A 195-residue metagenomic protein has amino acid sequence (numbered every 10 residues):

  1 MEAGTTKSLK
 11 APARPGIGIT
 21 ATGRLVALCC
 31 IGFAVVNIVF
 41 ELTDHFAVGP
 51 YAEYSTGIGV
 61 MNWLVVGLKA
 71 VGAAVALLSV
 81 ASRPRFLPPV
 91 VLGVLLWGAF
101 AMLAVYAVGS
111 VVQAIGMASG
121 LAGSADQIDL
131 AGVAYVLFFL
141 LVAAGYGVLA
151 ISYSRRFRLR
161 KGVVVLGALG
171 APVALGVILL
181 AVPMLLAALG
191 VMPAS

Functional and structural regions predicted by a protein language model:
M1-T20, P193-S195: Actinobacteria-biased recognition of intrinsically disordered, low-complexity terminal regions
E2, L64-A76, A134-I151: Hydrophobic cores of alpha-helical transmembrane segments in multi-pass inner/ER membrane proteins, independent
A11-T22, V75-L92, A144-L166: Cytoplasmic membrane-interface segments at the C-terminal ends of transmembrane helices
I31-H45, L179-A181: Alpha-helical transmembrane segments of multi-pass membrane proteins
L42-I58, A114-L130, L185-S195: Membrane-interface interhelical loops and short amphipathic "cap" helices that link adjacent transmembrane segments
G59-V80, W97-A101: Core segments of alpha-helical transmembrane spans in multipass integral membrane proteins
P89, V105-A144: Membrane-proximal helix-loop-helix units in multi-pass membrane proteins
V164-L186: Final/C-terminal transmembrane alpha-helix of multipass membrane proteins
